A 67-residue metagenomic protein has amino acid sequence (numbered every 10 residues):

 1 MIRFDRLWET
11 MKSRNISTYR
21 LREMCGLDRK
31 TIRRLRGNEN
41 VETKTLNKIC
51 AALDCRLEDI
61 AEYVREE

Functional and structural regions predicted by a protein language model:
M1-R20: A short, Lys/Arg-rich alpha-helix, primarily the initiator
F4-D5, R29, T43-N47: Short alpha-helical elements of helix-turn-helix
R6-T10, A61-E67: Short, charged recognition helix plus adjacent turn of helix-turn-helix-like nucleic-acid-binding domains
K12, E23, A51: Alpha-helical residues within the helix-turn-helix
N15-R33: Short alpha-helical DNA-recognition segment
T18, T43-L46, L57: Helix-turn-helix DNA-binding elements, focusing on the entry/boundary residues of the two helices that contact DNA
K48-C50, I60-A61: Hydrophobic micro-packing sites on short alpha-helices
